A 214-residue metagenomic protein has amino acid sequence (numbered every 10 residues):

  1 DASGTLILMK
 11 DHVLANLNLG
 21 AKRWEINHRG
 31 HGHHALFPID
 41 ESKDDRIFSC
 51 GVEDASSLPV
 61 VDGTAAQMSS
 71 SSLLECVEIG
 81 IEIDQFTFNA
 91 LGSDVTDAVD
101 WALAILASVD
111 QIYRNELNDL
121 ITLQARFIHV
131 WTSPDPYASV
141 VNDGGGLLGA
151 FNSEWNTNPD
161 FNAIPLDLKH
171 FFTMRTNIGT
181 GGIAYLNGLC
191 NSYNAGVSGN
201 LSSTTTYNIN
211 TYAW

Functional and structural regions predicted by a protein language model:
D1-E25, L147-S153: N-terminal prosegments of processed precursors
G4-L8, H31, G51: Amphipathic repeat-derived elements
N18-I39: Aspartic protease core domain of the pepsin/retropepsin superfamily
G32-S198: Fold-level signature of zinc-dependent metallopeptidase catalytic domains
A98, G196-W214: Short pre-active-site segment immediately N-terminal to the catalytic Zn-binding motif
